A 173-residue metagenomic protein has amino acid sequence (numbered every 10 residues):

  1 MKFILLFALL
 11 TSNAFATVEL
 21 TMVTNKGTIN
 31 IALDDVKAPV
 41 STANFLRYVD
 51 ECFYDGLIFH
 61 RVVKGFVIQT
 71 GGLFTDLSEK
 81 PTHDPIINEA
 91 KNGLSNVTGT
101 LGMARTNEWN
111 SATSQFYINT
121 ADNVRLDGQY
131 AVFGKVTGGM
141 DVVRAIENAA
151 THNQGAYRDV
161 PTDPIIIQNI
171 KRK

Functional and structural regions predicted by a protein language model:
M1-I4, K80: Low-complexity, intrinsically disordered regions enriched in charged/polar residues
F3-S12: Sec-dependent N-terminal signal peptides
A14-K173: Cyclophilin-like peptidyl-prolyl cis-trans isomerases
